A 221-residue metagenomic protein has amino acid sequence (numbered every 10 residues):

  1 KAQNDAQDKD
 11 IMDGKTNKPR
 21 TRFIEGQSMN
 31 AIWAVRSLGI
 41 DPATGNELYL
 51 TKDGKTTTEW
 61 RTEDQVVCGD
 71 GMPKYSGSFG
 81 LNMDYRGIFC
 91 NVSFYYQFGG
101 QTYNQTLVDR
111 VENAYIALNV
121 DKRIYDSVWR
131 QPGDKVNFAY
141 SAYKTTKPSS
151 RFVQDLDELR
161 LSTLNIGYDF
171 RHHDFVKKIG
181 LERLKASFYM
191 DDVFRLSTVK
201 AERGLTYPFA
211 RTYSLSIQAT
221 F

Functional and structural regions predicted by a protein language model:
K1-G71: Conserved small-residue
K1-Q27, S76-V111, L164, Y168-F170 (+2 more regions): Transmembrane beta-barrel strand/turn architecture of Gram-negative outer membrane proteins
T16-T44, P132-D134, T146-P148, V193-F221: C-terminal beta-signal and terminal closure region of outer-membrane beta-barrel proteins
P19, E59-V67, V120-D121, K144-F152 (+1 more regions): Extracytoplasmic loops and strand-loop junctions of Gram-negative outer membrane beta-barrel proteins
G69-K74, R151-R160, Y207-F209: Short sequence motifs at beta-strands and strand-loop junctions characteristic of Gram-negative outer-membrane
Y75-G77, R86-I88, D157, G180-L184 (+1 more regions): Outer-envelope beta-barrel architecture signal
V92, A186-F188, I217: Membrane-embedded beta-strand positions of outer-membrane beta-barrel proteins
Q97-L184, M190: Extracytoplasmic gating/loop element in the C-terminal half of outer-membrane beta-barrel translocons and assembly
